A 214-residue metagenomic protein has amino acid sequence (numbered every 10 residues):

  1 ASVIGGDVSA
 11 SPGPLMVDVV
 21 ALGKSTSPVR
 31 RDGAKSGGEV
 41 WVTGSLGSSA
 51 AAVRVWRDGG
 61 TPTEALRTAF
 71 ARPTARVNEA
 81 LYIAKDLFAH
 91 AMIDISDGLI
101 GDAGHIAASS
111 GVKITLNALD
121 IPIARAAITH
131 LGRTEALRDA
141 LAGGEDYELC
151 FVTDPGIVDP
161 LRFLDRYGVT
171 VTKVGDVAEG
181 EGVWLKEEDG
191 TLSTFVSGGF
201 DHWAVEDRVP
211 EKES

Functional and structural regions predicted by a protein language model:
A1-S2, S9-V17, L22, K85-S214: Glycine-/charge-enriched secondary-structure boundary and capping motifs
A1-W56, D176: Glycine-rich anion-binding loops of enzyme active sites
R30, E79, P160-L164: Hydrophobic side chains in well-ordered alpha-helices
D32, W41-S45, T68-R72, M92-I95 (+2 more regions): Glycine- and other small-residue-rich loops at beta-strand/loop junctions that grip anionic moieties
K35-S36, N78, A142: Residue-level recognition of short, solvent-exposed, well-ordered loop/turn junctions that link secondary-structure
V55-P62, I106-S110: Short, surface-exposed, charged loop/turn segments at secondary-structure junctions
G59-T74: A short, charged helix-loop
T74-Y82: A short, well-structured juxtamembrane/interface segment
